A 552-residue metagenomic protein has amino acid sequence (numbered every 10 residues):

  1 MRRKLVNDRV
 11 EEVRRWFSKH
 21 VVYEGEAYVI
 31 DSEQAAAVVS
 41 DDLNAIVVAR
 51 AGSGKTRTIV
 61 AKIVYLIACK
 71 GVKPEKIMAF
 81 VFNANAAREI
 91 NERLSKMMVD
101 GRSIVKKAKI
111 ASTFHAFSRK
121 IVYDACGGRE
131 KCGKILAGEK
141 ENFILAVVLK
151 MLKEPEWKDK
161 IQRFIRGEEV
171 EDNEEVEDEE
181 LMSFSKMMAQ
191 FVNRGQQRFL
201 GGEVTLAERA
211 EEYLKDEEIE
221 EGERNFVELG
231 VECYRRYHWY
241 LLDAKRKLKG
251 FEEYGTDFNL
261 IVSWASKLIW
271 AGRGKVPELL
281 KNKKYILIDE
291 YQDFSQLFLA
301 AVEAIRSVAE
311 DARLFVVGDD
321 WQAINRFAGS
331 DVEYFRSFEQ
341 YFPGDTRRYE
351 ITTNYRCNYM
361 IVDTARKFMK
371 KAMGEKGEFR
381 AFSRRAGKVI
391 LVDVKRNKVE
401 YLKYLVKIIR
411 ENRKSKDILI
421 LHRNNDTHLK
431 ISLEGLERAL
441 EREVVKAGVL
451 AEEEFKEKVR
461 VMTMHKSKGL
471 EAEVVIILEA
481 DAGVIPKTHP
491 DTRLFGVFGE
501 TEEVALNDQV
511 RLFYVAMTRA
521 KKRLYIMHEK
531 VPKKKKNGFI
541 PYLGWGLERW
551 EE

Functional and structural regions predicted by a protein language model:
M1-R129, T518: P-loop NTPase Walker
R9-A51, I110, G222-R336, T353 (+1 more regions): Conserved helicase NTPase motor core
Y23, A27-D31, A35-A51, K131-G133 (+3 more regions): Inter-lobe coupling/hinge region of RecA-like P-loop helicase motors
K73-A87, K109-A111, V317, E350-T353 (+2 more regions): Conserved RecA-like ASCE P-loop NTPase motor core of nucleic-acid helicases/translocases
K76, V81-M187, T463: Conserved P-loop NTPase-based nucleic-acid remodeling module centered on helicase motor cores
A84, Q322-F379: Conserved coupling/interface region of RecA-like P-loop/ASCE motor cores
A137-E252, I409, K416: Coupling/switch/interface segments within P-loop NTPase motor domains and analogous charged loops in nucleic-acid
K414-D417, H465-K533, P541, G546: Conserved helicase C-terminal RecA-like lobe
